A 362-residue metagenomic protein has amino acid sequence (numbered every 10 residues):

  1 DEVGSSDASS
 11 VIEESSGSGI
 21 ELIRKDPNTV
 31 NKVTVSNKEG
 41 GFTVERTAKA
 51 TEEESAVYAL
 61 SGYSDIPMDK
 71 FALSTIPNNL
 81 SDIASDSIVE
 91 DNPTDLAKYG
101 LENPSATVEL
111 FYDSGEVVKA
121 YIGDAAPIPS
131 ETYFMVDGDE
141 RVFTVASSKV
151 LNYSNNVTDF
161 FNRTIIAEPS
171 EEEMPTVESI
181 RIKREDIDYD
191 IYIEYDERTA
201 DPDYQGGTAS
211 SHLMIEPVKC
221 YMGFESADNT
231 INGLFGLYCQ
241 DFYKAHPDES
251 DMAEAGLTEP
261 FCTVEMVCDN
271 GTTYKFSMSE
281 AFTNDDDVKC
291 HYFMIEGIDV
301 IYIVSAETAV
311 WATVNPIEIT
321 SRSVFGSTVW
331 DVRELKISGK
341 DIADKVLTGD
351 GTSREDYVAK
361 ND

Functional and structural regions predicted by a protein language model:
D1-D362: Soluble, acidic/polar mature domains that operate outside membranes
